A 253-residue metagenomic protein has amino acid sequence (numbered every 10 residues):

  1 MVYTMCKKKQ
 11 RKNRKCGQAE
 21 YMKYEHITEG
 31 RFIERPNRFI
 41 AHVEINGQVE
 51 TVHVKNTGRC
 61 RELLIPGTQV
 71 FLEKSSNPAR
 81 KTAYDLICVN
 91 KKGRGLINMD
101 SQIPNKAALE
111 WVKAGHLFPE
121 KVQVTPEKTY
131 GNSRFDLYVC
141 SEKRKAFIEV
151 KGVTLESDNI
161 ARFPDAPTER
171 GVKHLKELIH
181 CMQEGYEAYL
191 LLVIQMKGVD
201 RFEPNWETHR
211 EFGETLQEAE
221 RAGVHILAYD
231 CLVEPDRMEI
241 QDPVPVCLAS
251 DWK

Functional and structural regions predicted by a protein language model:
Y3-C6, R11-K12, M196-K253: Domain-level recognition of nuclease-like catalytic cores that cleave nucleotide substrates
G30, F135-D165, L178: Conserved catalytic cores of phosphodiester-cleaving nucleases, focusing on short active-site segments
N37-H42: Short aromatic-glycine-enriched beta-strand elements
V49-E62: Beta-strand/loop nucleic-acid-binding surfaces
T68-N77, D230: Flexible glycine-rich surface loops and low-complexity tracts that mediate binding to linear polymers
R80-G93: OB-fold/S1-family single-stranded nucleic acid-binding modules
H116-Y130: A short acidic/basic microdomain associated with nuclease active sites
N159-E169, I179-T208, D230: Nucleic-acid nuclease catalytic cores
